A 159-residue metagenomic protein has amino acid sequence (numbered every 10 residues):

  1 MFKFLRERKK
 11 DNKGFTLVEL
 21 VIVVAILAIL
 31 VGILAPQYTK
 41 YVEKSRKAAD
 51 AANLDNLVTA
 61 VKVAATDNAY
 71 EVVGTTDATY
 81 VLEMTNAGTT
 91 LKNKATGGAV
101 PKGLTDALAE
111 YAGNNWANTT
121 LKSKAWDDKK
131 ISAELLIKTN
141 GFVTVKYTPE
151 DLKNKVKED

Functional and structural regions predicted by a protein language model:
M1-K13: N-terminal leader/signal peptides at the extreme start of proteins
N12-Y38: N-terminal single-pass transmembrane signal-anchor helix
T39-N56: Aliphatic-rich helix starts adjacent to a transmembrane/signal segment
T59-E83: Alpha-helix exit/C-cap motif
E71-T76, T85, K92-A95, A99 (+1 more regions): N-terminal amphipathic/basic membrane-interacting segments and domains, especially the gasdermin N-terminal
E83-A87, T96, A109-D159: Short, surface-exposed interaction loops/tails
